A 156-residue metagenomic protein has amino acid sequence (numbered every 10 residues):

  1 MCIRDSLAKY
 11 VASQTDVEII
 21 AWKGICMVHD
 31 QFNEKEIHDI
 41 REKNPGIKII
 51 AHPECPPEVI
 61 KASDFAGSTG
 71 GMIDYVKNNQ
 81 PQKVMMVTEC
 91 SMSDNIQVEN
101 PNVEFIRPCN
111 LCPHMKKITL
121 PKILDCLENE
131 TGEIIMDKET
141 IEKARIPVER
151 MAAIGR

Functional and structural regions predicted by a protein language model:
M1-D5: Conserved small/polar residues in nucleotide/adenosyl-binding loops
K9-F65, T69-N79, M92-N100, K116-K117: Redox- and metal-dependent alpha/beta enzyme cores, enriched for Fe-S-associated oxidoreductases and cofactor-handling
V28, G70-G71, N79-P81, V87-R156: C-terminal functional extensions of proteins
K48, V84-M85: Short glycine-rich phosphate-binding loop at a beta-alpha junction
H52, M86-V87: Active-site-adjacent beta-strand anchor residues
